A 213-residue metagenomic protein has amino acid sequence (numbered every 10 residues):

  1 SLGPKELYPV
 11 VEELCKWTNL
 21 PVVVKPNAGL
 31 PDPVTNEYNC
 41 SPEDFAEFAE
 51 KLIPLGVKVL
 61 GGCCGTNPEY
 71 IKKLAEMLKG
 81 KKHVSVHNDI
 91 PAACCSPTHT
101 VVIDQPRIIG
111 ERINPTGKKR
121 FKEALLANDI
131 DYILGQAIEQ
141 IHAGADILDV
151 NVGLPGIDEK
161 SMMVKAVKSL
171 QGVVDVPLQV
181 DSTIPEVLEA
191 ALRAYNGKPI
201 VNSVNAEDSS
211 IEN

Functional and structural regions predicted by a protein language model:
S1-N213: Domain-level signal for soluble alpha/beta catalytic cores
